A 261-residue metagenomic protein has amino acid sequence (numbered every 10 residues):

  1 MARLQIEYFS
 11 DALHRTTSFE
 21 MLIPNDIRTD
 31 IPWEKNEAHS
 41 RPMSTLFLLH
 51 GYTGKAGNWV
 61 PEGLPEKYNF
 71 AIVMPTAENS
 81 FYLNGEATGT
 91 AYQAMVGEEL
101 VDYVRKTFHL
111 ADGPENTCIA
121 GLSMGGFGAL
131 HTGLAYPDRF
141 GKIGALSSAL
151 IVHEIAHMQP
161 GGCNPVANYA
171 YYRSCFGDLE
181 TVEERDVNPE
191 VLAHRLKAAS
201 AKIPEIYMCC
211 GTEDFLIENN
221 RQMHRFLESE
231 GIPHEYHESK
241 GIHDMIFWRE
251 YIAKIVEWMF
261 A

Functional and structural regions predicted by a protein language model:
M1-A261: Non-catalytic cap/lid and distal C-terminal segments of serine-dependent acyl enzymes
